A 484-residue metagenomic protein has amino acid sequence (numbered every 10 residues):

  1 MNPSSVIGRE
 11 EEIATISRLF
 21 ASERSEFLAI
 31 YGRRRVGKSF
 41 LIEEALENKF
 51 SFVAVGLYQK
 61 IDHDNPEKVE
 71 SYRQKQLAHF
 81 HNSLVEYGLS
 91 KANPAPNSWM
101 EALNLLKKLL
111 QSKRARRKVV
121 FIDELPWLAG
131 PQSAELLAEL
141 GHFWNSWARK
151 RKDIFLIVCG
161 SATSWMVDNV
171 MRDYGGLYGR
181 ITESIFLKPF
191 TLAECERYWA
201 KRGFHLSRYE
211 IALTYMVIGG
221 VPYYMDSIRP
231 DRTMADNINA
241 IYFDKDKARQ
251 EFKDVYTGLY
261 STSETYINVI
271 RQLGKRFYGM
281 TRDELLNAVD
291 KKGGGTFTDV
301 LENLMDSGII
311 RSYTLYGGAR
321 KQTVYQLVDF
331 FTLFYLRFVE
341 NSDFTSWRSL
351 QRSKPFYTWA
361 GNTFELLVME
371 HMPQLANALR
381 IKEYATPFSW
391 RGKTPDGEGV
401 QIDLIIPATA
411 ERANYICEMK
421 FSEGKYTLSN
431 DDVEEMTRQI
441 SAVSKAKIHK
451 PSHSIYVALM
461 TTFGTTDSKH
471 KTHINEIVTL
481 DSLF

Functional and structural regions predicted by a protein language model:
S5-I16: N-terminal pre-P-loop "Q-motif" helix
R33-F52: P-loop NTPase Walker A phosphate-binding motif
I61-N93, L105-K107, F334: Conserved NTP-binding/hydrolysis module of P-loop NTPases
W127-L128, Q132, L136-Y174: Sensor-1/coupling segment of RecA-like P-loop NTPase cores
T182-E210: Conserved small helical "lid"/interfacial subdomain of P-loop NTPases
P222-Y224, I228-I402: Accessory nucleic acid-recognition modules appended to NTPase machines
M372, V400-E423, M436, V457: Conserved catalytic cores of phosphodiester-cleaving nucleases, focusing on short active-site segments
P451-F484: Domain-level recognition of nuclease-like catalytic cores that cleave nucleotide substrates
